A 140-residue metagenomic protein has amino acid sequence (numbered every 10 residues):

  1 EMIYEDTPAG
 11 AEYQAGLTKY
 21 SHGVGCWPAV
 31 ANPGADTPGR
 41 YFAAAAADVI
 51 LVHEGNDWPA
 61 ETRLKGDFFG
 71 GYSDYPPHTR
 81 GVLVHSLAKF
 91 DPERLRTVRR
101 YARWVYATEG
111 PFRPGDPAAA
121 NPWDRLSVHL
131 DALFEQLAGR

Functional and structural regions predicted by a protein language model:
E1-R140: Glycan-processing catalytic domains of CAZymes
